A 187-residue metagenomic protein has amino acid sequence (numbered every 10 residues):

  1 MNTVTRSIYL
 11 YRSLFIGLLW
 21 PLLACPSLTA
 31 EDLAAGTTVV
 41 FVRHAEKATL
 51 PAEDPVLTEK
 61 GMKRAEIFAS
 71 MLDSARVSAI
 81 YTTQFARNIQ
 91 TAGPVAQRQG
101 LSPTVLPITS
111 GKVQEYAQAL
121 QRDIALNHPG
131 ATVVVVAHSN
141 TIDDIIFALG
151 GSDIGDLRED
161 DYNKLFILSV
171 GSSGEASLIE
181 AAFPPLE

Functional and structural regions predicted by a protein language model:
N2-F15: Bacterial N-terminal signal peptides that target proteins for export
T3, L23-P26, P94, L157: Generic secretory/membrane-interface signal
S13-A24: Bacterial N-terminal signal peptides
L22-A34: Bacterial Sec-dependent signal peptides at the C-terminal "C-region" and cleavage site
E31-H128, I142-D144, A148-E187: Active-site-proximal alpha-helix that buttresses catalytic centers in soluble enzyme cores
A131-V134: Mature extracytoplasmic domains of secretory-pathway proteins
V136-H138: Short beta-strand segments
